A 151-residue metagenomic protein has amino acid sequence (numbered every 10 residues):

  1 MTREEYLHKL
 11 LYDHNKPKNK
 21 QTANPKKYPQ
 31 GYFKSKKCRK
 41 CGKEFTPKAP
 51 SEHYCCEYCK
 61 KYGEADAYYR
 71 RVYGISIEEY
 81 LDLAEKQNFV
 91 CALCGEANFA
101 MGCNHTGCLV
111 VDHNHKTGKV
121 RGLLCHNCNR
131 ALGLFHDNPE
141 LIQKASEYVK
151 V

Functional and structural regions predicted by a protein language model:
T2-V110, H115-V151: Contiguous alpha-helical segments
